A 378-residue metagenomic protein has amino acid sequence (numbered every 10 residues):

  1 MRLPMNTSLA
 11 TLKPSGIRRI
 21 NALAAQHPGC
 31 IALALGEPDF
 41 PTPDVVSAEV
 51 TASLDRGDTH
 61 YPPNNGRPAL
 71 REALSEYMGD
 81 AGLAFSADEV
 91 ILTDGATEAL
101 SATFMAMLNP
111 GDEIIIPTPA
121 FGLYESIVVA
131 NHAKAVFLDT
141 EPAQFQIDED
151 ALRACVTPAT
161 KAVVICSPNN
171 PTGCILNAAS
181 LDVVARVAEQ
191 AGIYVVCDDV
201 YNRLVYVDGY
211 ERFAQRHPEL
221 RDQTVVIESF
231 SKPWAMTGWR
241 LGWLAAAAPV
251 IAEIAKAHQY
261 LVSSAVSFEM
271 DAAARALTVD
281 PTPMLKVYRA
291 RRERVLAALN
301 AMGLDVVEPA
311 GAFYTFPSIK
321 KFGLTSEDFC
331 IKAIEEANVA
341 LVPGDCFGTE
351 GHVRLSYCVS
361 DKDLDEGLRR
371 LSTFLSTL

Functional and structural regions predicted by a protein language model:
R2-M5, A10-T11, L23-Q26, I31 (+4 more regions): PLP-dependent class I/II
G57-Y61: A short acidic, glycine-rich active-site loop that binds or catalyzes chemistry on phosphate/adenosine moieties
N65-G66: Short beta-strand to alpha-helix junction loop
L70-R71: Class I S-adenosyl-L-methionine
